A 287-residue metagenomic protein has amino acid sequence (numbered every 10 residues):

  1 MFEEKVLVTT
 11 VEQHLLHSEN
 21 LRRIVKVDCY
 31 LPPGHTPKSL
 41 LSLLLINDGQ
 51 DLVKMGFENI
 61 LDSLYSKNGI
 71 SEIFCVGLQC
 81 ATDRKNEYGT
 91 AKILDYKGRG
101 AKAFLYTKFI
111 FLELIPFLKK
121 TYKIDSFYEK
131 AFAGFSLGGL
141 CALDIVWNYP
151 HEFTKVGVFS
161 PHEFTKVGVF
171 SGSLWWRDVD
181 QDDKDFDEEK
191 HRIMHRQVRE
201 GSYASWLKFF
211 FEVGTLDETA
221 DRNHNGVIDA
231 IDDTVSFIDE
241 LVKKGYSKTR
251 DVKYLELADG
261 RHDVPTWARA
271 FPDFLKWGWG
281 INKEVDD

Functional and structural regions predicted by a protein language model:
M1-D287: Non-catalytic cap/lid and distal C-terminal segments of serine-dependent acyl enzymes
